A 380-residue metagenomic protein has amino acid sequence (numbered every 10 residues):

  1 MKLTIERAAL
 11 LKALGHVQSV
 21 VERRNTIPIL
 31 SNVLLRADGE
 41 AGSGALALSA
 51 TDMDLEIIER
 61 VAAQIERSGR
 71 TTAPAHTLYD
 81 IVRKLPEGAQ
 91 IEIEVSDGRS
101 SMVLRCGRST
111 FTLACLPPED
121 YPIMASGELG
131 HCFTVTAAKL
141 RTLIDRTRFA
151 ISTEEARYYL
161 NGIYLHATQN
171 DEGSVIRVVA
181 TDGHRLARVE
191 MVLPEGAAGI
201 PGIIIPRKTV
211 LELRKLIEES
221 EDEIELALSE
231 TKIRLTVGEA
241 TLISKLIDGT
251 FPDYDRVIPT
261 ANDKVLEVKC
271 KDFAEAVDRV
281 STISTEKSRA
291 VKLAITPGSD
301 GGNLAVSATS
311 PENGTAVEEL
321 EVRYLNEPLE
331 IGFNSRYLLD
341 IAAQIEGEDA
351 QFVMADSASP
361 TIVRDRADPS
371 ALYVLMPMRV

Functional and structural regions predicted by a protein language model:
M1-V380: Structural preference for solvent-exposed beta-strand-turn elements and adjacent flexible terminal/loop segments within
